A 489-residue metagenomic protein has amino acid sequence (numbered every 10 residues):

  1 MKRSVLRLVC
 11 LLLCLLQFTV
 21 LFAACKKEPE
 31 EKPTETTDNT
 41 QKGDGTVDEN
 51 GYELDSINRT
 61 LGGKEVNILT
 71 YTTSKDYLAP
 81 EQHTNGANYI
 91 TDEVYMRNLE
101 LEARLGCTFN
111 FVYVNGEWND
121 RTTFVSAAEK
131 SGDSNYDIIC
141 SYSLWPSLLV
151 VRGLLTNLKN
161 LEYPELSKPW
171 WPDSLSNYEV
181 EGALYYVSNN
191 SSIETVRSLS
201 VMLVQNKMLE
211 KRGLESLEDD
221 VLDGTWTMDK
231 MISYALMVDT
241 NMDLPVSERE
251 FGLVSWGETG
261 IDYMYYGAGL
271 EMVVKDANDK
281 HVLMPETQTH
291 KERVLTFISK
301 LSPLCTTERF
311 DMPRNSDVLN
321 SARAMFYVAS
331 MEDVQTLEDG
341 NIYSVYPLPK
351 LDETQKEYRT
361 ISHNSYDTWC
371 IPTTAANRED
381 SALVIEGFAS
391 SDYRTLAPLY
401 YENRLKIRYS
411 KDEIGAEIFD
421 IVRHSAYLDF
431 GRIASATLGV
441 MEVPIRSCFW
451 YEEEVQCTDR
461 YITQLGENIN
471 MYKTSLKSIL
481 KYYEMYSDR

Functional and structural regions predicted by a protein language model:
K2-R152, E452-R489: Conserved N-terminal structural module of periplasmic/extracytoplasmic solute-binding proteins
D44, D48-K64, N115-W118, S143-S200: Hinge/lid segment of periplasmic solute-binding proteins
N67-L69, D133-I139, S143, V180-M202 (+2 more regions): Extracytoplasmic/periplasmic solute-binding protein
D137-C140, A324-A329, S344: Paired acidic/hydrophobic, glycine-rich loop segments that form the ligand-binding mouth/hinge of periplasmic-binding
N160-W170, V221-D223, E271-R293, D352-T360: Short, solvent-exposed loop/beta-turn-alpha elements that line the ligand-binding surface or hinge of extracytoplasmic
I232-L236, E271-M312: Glycine-centered hinge/linker elements that transmit conformational signals in sensory and ligand-binding systems
L337-I407: Extracytoplasmic/periplasmic substrate-recognition and gating elements
T373-A382, D392-R489: Conserved C-terminal helix/tail region of periplasmic/extracytoplasmic solute-binding proteins
